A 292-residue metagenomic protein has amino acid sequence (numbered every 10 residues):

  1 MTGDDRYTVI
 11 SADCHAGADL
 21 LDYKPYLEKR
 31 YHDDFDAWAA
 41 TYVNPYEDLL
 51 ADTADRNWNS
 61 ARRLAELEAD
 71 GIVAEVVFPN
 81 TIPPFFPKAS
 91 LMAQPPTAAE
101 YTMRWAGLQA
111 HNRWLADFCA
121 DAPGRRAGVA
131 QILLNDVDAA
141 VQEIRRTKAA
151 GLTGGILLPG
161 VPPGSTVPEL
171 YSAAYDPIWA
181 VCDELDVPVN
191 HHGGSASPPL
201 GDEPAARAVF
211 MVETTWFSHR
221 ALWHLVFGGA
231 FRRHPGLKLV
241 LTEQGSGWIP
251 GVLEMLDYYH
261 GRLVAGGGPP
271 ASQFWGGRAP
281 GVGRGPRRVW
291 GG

Functional and structural regions predicted by a protein language model:
M1-G292: Helix-coil boundary/capping segments in enzymes
